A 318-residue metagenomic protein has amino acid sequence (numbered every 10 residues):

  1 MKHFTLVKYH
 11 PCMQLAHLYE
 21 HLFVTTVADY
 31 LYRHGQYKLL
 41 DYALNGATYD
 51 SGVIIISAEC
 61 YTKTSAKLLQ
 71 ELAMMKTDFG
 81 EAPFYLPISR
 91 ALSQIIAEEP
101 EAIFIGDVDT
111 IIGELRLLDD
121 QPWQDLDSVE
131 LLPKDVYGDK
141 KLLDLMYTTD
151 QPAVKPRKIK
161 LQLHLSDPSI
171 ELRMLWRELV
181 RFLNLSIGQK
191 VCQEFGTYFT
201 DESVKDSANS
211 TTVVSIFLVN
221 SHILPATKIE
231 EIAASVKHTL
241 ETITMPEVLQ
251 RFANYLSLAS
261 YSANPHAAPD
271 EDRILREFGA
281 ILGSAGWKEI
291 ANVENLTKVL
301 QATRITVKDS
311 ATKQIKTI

Functional and structural regions predicted by a protein language model:
M1-Y49, K63-V214, L218-I318: Mature, solvent-exposed C-terminal subdomains and processed small-chain segments of exported/organellar
G52-S57: Extended low-complexity, intrinsically disordered segments associated with secretion/export and membrane-tethering
